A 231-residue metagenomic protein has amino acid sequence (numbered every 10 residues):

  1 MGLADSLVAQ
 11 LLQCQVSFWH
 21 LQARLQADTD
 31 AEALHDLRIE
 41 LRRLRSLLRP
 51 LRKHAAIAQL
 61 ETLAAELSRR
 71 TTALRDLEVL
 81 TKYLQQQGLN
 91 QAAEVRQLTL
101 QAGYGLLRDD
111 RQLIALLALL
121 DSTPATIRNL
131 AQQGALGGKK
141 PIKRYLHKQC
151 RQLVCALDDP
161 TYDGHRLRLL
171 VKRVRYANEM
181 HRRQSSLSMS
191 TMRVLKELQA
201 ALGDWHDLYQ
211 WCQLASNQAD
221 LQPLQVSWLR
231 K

Functional and structural regions predicted by a protein language model:
M1-K231: Function-determining surface determinants
